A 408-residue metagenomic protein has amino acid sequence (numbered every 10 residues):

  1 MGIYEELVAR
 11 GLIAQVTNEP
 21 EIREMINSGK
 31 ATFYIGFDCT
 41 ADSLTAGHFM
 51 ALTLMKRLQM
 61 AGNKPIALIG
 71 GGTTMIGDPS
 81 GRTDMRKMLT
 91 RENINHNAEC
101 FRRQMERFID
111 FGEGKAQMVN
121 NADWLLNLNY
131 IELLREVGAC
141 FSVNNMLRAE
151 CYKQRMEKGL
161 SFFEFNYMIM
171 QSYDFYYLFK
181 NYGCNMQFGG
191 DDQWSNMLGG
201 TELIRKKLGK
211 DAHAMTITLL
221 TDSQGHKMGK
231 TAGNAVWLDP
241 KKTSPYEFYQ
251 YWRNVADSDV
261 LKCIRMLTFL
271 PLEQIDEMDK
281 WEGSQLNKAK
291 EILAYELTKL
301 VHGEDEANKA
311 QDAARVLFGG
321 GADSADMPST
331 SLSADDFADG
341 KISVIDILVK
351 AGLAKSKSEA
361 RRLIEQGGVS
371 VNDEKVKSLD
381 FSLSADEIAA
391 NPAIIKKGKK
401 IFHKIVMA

Functional and structural regions predicted by a protein language model:
M1-Q193, L198-T201, L208-H213, H226 (+1 more regions): NTP-dependent nucleotidyl-transfer catalytic core
I204-A408: Conserved nucleotide- and phosphate/pyrophosphate-binding catalytic cores in adenylate/nucleotidyl-handling enzymes
